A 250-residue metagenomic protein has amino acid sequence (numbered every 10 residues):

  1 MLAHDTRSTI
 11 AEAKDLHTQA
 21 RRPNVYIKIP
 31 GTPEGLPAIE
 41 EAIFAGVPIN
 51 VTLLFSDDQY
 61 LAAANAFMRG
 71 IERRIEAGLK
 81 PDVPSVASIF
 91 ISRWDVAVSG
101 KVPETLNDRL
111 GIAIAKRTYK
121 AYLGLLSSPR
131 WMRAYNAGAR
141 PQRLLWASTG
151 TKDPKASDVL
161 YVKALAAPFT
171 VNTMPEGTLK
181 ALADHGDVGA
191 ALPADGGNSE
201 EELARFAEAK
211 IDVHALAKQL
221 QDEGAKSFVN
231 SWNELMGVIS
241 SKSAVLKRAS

Functional and structural regions predicted by a protein language model:
M1-A38: Active-site beta->alpha loop and helix N-cap motifs at the rims of alpha/beta catalytic domains
R7-K14, L36, E40, F44 (+7 more regions): Amphipathic, non-transmembrane alpha-helical secondary structure
H17-A20, F67-I75, D95, Y119-R130 (+4 more regions): Structural signal for hydrophobic packing residues in well-ordered secondary-structure cores of soluble enzyme domains
V25-I29, I49-L53, A215: Short catalytic-loop micro-motif centered on adjacent basic/acidic residues
P33, F55-Q59, L220: Short beta->alpha linker loops
I39-E40, V47-G177: Catalytic alpha/beta core domains of metabolic enzymes, predominantly
G138-A244: Flexible, acidic glycine-rich loops studded with aromatic residues
